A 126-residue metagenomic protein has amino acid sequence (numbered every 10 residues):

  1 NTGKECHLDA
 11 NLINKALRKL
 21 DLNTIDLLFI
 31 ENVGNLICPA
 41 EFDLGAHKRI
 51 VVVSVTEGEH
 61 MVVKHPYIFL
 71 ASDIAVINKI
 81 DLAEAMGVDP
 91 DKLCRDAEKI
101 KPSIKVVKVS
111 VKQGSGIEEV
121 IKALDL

Functional and structural regions predicted by a protein language model:
N1-H47, S115: Nucleotide-state-sensitive switch-loop elements of NTP-binding domains
G3, D9, K19-L22, F29 (+3 more regions): TRAFAC-class small GTPase G-domain
L8-N11, P39-D43, M61-H65, G87-V88 (+1 more regions): Short, well-ordered secondary-structure micro-motifs
R18-D21, I37-E41, S54, D81 (+3 more regions): Signal for well-folded cores of large energy- and translation-related assemblies
N32, P39-E57, H65-I77: Inter-motif core of Ras-like GTPase G domains
G34-L36, T56-H60, I80-A83, K112-S115: Conserved nucleotide-binding/hydrolysis micro-motifs of P-loop NTPases
I74, L82-L126: Canonical P-loop GTPase G-domain recognition
